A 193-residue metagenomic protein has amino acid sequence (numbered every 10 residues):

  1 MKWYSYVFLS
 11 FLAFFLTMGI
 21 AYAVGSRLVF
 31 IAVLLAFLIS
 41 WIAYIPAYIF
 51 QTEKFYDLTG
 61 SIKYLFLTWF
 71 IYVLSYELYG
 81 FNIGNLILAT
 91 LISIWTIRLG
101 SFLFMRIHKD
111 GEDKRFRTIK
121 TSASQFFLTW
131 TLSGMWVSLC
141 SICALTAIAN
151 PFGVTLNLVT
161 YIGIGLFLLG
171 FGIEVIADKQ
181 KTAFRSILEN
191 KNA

Functional and structural regions predicted by a protein language model:
M1-A193: Membrane-anchoring alpha-helices and their flanking helix-loop junctions
